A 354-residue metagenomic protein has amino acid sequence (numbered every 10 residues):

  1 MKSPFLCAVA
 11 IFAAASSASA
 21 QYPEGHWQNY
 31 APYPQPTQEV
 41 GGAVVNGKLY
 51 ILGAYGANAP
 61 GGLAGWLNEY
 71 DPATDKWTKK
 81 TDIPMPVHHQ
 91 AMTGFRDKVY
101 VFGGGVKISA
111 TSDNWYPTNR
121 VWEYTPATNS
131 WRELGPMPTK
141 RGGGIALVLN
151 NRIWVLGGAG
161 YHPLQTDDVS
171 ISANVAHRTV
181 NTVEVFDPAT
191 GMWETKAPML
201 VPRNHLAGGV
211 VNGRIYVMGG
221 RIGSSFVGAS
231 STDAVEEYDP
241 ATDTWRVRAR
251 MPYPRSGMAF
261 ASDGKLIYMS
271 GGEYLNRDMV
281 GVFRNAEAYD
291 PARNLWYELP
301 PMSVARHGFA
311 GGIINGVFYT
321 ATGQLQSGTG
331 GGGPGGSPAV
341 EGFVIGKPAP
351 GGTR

Functional and structural regions predicted by a protein language model:
M1-L6: Bacterial N-terminal signal peptides that target proteins for export
C7-F12: Hydrophobic helical h-region of N-terminal Sec-dependent signal peptides in bacterial secretory/periplasmic proteins
A14-S17: N-terminal signal peptide c-region/cleavage motif recognized by signal peptidases
A20-R354: Kelch-like beta-propeller repeat domains
